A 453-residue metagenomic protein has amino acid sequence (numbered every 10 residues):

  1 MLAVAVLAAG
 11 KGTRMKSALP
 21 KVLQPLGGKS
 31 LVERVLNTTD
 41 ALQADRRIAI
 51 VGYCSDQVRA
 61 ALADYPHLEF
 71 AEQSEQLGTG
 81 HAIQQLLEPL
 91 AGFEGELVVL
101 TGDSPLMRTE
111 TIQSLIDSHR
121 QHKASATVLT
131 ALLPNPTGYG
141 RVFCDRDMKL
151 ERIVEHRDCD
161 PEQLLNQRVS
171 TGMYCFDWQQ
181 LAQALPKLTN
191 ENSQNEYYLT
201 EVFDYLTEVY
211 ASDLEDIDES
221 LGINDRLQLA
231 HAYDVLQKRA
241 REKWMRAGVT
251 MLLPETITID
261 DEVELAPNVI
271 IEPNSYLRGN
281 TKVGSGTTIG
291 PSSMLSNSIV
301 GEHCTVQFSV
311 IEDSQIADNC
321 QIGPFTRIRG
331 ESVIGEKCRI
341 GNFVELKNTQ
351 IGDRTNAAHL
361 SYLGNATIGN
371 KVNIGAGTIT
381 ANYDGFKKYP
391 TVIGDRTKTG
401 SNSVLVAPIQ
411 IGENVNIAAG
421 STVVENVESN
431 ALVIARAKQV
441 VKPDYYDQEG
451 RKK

Functional and structural regions predicted by a protein language model:
M1-S17: N-terminal nucleotide-binding beta1-loop-alpha1 segment
L2, R46, L87-E88, E96 (+6 more regions): Catalytic cores of nucleotide-enabled group-transfer and carboxylate-activating enzymes in metabolic and assembly-line
L2-V6, V32, R46-A49, D225: Hydrophobic targeting segments
K29-L100, L106-D117, Q121: Conserved N-terminal catalytic core of the sugar/cofactor nucleotidyltransferase
H122-L132: A short, conserved acidic/glycine-rich loop-to-beta-strand motif that forms the donor nucleotide-sugar/metal
Y139-R152: Acceptor/aglycone-binding surface of glycosyltransferases and processive sugar-polymer synthases
L150-K238, E242: Catalytic-core segments of class I nucleotidyltransferases/pyrophosphorylases that form NMP-activated intermediates
T250-I434, Q439-V440: Structural signal for interior beta-strand "rungs" in well-ordered beta-sheet cores of soluble enzyme domains
